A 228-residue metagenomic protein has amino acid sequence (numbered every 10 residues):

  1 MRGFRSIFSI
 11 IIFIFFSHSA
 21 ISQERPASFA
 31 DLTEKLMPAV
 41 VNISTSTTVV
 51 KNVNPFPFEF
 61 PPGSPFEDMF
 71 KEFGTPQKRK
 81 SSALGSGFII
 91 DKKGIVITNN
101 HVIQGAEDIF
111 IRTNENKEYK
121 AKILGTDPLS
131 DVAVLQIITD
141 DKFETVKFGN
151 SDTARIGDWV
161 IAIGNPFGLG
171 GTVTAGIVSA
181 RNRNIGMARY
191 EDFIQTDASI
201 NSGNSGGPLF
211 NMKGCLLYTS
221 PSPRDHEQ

Functional and structural regions predicted by a protein language model:
M1-F8: Bacterial N-terminal signal peptides that target proteins for export
S9-I10, A20: Cleavable N-terminal signal peptides
I21-S220, R224: Serine-dependent protease modules
H226-Q228: Low-complexity, intrinsically disordered or signal/transmembrane-proximal segments
